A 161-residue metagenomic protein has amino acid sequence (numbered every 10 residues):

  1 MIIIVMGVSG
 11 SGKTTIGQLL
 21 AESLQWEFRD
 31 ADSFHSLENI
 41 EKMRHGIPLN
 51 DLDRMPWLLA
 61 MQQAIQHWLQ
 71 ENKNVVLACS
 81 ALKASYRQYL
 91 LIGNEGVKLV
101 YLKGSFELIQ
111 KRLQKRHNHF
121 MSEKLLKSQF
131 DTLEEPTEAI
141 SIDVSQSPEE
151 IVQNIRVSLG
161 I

Functional and structural regions predicted by a protein language model:
V5: Hydrophobic anchor at the beta1->P-loop junction of P-loop NTPases
V8: P-loop (Walker A) phosphate-binding loop of NTP-binding proteins
K13: Conserved lysine of the Walker
I16: Hydrophobic positions on the alpha1 helix immediately C-terminal to the Walker A/P-loop
E22-A60: Conserved substrate/cofactor phosphate-moiety recognition/catalytic segment in nucleotide-dependent phosphotransferases
L52-G93, L102: Glycine-rich phosphate-binding loop used to anchor ATP phosphates in small-molecule kinases, encompassing both
G93-R112: Conserved phosphate-donor/acceptor-positioning beta-strand/loop module used by diverse small-molecule
K115-N154: Small-molecule kinase domains that catalyze NTP-dependent phosphoryl transfer to phosphate-bearing small molecules
